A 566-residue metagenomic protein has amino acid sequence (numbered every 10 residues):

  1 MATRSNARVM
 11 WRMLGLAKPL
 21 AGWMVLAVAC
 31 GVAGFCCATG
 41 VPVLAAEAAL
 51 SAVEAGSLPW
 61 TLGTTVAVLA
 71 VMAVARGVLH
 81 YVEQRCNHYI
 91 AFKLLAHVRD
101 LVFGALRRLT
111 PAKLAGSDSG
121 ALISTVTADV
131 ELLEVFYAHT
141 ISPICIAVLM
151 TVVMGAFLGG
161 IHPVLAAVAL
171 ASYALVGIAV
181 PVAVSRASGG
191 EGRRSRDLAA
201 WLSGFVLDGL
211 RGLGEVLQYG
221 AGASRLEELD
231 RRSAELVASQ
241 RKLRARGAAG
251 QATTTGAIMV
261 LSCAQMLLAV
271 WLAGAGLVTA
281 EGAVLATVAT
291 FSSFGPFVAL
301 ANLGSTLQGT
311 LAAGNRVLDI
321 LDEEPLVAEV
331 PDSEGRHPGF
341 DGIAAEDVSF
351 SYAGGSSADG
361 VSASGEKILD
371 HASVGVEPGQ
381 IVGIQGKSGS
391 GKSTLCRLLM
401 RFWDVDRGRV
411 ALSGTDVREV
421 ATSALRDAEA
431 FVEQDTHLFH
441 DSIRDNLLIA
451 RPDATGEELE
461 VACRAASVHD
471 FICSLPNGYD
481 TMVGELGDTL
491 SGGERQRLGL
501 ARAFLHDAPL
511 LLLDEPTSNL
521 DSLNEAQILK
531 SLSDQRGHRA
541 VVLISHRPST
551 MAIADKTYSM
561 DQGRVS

Functional and structural regions predicted by a protein language model:
M1-A38, L58-T65, E83, N87 (+10 more regions): Membrane-integrated ABC transporters
A2-R4, F92, D100-S124, A128-V130 (+5 more regions): Short intracellular "coupling" helices and adjacent cytoplasmic loop segments at the cytosolic face of multi-pass
L14-P19, P111-A112, A128-Y137, I141 (+10 more regions): An intracellular "coupling" helix at the cytosolic face of ABC transporter transmembrane type-1 domains
P19, W23-C36, H139-R194, L267-V278: Transmembrane helices of ABC transporter permease
M24-L79, G159-V164, L277-A280: Transmembrane helix-loop-helix hairpins at lipid-water interfaces of multipass membrane proteins, especially the type-1
S51-T61, F157-A171, R246-N315, I320-L321: Helix-loop-helix
R85-G104, S142-I146, A169-G214, A221-A223 (+6 more regions): Cytoplasmic coupling helices
H337-S566: ABC-type nucleotide-binding domain
